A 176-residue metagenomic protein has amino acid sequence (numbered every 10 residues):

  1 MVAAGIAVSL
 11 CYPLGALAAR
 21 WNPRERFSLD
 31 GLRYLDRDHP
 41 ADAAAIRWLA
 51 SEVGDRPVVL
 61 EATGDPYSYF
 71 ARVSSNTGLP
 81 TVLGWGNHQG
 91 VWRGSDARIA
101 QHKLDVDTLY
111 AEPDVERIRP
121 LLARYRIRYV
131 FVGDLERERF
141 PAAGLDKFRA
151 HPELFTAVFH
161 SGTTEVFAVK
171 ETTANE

Functional and structural regions predicted by a protein language model:
M1-E176: Extracytoplasmic
